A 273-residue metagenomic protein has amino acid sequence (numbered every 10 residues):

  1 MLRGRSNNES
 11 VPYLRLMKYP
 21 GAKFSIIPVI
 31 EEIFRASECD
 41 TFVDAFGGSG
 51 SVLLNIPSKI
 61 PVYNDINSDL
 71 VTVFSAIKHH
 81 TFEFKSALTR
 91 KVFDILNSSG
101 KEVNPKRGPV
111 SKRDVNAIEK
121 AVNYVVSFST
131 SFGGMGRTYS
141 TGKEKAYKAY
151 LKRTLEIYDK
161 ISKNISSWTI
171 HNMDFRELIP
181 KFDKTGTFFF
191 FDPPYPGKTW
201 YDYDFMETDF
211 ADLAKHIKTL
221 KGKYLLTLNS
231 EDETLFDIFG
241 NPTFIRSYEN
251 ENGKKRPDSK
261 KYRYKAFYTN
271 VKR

Functional and structural regions predicted by a protein language model:
M1-S25, F244-F267: Class I S-adenosyl-L-methionine
L2-M17, G21-I26, E32-A36, H80-F190 (+2 more regions): SAM-dependent nucleic-acid methyltransferase catalytic core
E32, D40-P105: SAM cofactor-binding core of SAM-dependent methyltransferases, primarily the Rossmann-like beta-alpha-beta module
E38-F42, K59-I60, I165-T169, T219-Y224: Short active-site oxyanion
A45-F46, N64-D65, H171-M173, F191-P193 (+2 more regions): Short His-Asn-centered micro-motif
L53-S58, P180-K184, E233-N241: Short loop/helix-cap segments at secondary-structure boundaries that form the rim of catalytic
Y201-F205: Short, solvent-exposed loop/turn segments at secondary-structure boundaries
M206-R273: Long, positively charged, glycine-interspersed low-complexity recognition regions
